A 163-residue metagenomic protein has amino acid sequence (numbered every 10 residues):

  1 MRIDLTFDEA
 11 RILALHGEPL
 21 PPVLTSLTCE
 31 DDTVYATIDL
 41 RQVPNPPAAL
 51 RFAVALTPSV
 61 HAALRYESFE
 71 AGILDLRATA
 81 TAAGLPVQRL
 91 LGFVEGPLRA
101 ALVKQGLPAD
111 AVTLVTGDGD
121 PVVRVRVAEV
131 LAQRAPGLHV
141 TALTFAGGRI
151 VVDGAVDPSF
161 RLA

Functional and structural regions predicted by a protein language model:
M1-A163: Extracellular/lumenal and peripheral-membrane lipid-interaction modules
